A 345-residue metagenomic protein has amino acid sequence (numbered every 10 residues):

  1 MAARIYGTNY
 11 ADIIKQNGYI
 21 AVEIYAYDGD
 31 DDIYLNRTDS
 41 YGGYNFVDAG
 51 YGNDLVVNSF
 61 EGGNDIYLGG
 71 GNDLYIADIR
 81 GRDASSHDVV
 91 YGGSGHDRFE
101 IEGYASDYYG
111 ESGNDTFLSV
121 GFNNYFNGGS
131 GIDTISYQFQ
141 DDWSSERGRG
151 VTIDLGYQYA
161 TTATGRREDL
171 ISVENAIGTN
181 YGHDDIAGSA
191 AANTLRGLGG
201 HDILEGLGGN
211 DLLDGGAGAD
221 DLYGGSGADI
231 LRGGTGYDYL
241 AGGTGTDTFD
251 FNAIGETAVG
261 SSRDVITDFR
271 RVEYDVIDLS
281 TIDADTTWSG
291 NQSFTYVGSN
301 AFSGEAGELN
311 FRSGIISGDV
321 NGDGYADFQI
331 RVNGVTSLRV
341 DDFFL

Functional and structural regions predicted by a protein language model:
M1-K15, A26-D31, D65-L74, D78-V89 (+6 more regions): GD-rich hexapeptide-repeat beta-solenoids
R4-Y6, K15, E23-Y27, D32-Y34 (+19 more regions): Short beta-strand elements of solenoid repeat domains
I13-K15, R37-D39, L55-N58, Y75-R82 (+9 more regions): Short, solvent-exposed secondary-structure boundary motifs
G18, G43, F60-E61, S85 (+2 more regions): Small-residue (G/S/T/A) turn/hinge positions that recur once per unit in extracellular repeat modules
G18, R167-L170: Short loop/turn positions that demarcate and connect the beta-strands within blades of beta-propeller repeat domains
D83-A84, Y108, G243, A258 (+1 more regions): Short, recurrent motifs enriched in small/polar residues
S144-R149, I230, T246-L345: Acidic glycine/aspartate-rich repeat arrays in secreted/surface proteins
